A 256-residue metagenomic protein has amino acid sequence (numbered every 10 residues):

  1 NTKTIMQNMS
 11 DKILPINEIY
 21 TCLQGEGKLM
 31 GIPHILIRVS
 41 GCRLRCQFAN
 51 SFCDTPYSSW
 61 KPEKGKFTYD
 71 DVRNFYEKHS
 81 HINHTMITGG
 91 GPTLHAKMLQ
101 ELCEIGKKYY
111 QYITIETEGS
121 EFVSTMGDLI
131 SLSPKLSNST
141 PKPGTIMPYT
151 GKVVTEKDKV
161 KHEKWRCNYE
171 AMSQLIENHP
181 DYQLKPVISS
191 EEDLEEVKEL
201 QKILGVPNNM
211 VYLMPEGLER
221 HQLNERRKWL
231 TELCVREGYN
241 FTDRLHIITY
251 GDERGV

Functional and structural regions predicted by a protein language model:
N1-N8: Short, Lys/Arg-enriched N-terminal segments with co-localized hydrophobic residues within the first ~10-30 amino acids
N8-T21, P33, L44, F48-I130: Conserved Radical SAM active-site core
L23-G25: A detector for short, charged/polar N-terminal pre-domain segments
K28: S-adenosyl-L-methionine
T93-V256: Conserved AdoMet/S-adenosylmethionine-binding subsite of the radical SAM
